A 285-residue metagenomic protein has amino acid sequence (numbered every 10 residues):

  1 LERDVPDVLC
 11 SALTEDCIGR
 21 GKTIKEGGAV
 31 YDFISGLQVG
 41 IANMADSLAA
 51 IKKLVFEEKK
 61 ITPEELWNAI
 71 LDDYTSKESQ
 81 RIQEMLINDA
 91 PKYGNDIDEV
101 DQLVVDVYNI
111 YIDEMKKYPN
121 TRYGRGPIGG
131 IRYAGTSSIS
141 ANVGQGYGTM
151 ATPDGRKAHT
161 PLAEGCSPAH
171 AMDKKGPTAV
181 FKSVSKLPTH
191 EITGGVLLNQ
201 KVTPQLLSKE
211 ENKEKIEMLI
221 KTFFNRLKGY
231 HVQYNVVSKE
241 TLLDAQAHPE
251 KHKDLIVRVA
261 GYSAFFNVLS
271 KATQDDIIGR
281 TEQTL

Functional and structural regions predicted by a protein language model:
L1-L285: Acidic, glycine-enriched catalytic cores built around paired aspartates
